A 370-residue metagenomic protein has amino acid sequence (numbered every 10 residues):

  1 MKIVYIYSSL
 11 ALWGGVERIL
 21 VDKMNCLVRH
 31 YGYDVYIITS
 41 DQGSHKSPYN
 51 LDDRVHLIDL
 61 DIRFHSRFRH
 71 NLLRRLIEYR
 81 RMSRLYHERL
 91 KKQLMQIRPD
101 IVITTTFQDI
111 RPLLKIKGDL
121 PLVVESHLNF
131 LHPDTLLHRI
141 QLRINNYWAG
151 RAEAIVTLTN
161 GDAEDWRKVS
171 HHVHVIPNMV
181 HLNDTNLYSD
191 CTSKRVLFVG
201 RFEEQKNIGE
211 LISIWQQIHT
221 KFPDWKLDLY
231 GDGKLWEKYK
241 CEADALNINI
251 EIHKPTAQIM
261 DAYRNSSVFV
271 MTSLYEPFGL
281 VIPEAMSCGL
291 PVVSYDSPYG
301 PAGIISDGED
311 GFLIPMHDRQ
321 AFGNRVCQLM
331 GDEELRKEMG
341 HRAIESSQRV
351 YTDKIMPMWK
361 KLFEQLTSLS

Functional and structural regions predicted by a protein language model:
Y5-W13, C26-I77, D165: N-terminal strand-loop element at the rim of the active site of nucleotide-sugar-dependent glycosyltransferases
G14-D22, K194, F198-T220, K234-E237 (+1 more regions): A conserved mid-protein helix/loop that constitutes part of the nucleotide-sugar donor-binding site
V124, N146, G150-T185: Donor nucleotide-sugar binding/catalytic pocket of nucleotide-sugar-dependent glycosyltransferases
A149, P255-T256, A262-S266, W359: Short alpha-helical donor nucleotide-sugar binding micro-motif in glycosyltransferases
K240-P255: Nucleotide-activated donor-binding/catalytic signature segment of Leloir-type glycosyltransferases, i.e., the conserved
L274: Aromatic "clamp/platform" in nucleotide-sugar-dependent glycosyltransferases that forms part of the donor/acceptor
P291-Y295: Short hydrophobic beta-strand element within catalytic cores of glycosyltransferases and related nucleotide-activated
S306-G308, F312-Q320, Q328-E333: Conserved acidic donor-binding segment of nucleotide-sugar-dependent glycosyltransferases
